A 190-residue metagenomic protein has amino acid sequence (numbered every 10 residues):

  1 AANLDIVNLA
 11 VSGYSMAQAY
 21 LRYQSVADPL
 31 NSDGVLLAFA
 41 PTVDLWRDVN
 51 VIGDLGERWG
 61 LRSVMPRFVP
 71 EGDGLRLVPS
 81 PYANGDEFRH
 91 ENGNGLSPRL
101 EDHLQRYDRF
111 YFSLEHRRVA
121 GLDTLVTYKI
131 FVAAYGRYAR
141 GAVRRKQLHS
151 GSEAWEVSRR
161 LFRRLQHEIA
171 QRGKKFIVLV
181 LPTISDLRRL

Functional and structural regions predicted by a protein language model:
A1-L37, P41-W46: Membrane-embedded segments
A40-L190: Serine-dependent acyl-ester chemistry module
